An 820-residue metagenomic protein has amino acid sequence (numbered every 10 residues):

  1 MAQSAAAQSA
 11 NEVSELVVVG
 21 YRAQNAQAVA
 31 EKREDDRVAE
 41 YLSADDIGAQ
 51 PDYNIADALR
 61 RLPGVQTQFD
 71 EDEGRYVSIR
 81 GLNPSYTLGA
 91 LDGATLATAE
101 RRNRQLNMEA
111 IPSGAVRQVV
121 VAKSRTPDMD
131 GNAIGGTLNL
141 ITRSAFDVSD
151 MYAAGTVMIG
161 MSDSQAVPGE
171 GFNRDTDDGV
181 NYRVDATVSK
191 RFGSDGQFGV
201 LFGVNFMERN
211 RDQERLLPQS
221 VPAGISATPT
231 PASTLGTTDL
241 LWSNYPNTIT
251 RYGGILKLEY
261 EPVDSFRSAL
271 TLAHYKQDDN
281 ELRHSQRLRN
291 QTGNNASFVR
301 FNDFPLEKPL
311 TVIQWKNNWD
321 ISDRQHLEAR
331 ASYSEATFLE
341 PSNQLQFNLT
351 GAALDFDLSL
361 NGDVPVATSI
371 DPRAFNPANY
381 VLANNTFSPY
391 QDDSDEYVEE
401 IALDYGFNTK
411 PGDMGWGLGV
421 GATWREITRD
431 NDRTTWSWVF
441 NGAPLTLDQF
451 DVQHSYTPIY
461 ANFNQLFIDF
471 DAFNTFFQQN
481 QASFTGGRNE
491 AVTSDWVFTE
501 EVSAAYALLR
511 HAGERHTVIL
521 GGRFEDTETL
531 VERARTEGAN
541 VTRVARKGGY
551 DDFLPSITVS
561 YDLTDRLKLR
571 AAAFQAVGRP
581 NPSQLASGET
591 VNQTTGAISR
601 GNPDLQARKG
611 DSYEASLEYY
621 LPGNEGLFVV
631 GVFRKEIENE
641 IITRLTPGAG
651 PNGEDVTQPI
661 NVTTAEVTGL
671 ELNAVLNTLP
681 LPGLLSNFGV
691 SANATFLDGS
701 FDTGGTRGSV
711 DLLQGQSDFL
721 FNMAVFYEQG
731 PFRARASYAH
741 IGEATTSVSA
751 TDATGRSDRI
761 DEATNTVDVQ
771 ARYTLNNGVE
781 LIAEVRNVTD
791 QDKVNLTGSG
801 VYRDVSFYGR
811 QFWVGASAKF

Functional and structural regions predicted by a protein language model:
V17-Q50, Y76, P84, A94 (+1 more regions): N-terminal periplasmic "start-of-domain" segments of outer-membrane beta-barrel proteins
A56-T95, K123: Extracytoplasmic beta-strand/coil segments of soluble accessory domains associated with Gram-negative outer-membrane
T95-K123, T176-G179, A186: Short acidic/polar hinge/loop motifs at secondary-structure boundaries that mediate gating or recognition
M129, A145-M151, G193-F198, S265 (+8 more regions): Short loop/turn motifs that connect adjacent beta-strands in outer-membrane beta-barrel proteins
T176-H284, F298, N302-Q325, P555-I557: Transmembrane beta-barrel wall of Gram-negative outer-membrane proteins
V299-V312, E490-S503, G548, V577-I637 (+4 more regions): Outer-membrane beta-barrel signature, preferentially recognizing the C-terminal barrel domain of Gram-negative
R634-E636, G653-A750, T789: Gram-negative outer-membrane beta-barrel transporters
H740-A750, R772-F820: C-terminal beta-signal and adjacent terminal beta-strands/loops of Gram-negative outer-membrane beta-barrel proteins
